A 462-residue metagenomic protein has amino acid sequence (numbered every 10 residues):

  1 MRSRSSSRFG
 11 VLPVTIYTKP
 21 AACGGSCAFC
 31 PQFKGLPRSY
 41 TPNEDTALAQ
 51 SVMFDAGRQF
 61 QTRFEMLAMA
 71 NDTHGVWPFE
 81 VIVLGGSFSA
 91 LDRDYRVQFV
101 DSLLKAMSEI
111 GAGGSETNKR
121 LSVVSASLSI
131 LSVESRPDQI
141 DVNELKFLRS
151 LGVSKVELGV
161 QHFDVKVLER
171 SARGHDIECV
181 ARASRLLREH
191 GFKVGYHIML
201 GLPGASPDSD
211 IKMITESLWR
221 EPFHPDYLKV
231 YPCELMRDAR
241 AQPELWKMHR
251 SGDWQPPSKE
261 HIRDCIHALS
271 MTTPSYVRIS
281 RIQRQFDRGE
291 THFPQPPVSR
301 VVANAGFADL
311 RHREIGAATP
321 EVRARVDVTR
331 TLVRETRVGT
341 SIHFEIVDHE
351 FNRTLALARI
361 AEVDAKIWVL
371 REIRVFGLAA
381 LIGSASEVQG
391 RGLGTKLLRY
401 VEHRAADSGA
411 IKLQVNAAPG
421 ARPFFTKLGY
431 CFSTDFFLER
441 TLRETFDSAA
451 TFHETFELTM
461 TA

Functional and structural regions predicted by a protein language model:
M1-S26, K34-Q59, M66, H74-G75 (+2 more regions): N-terminal [4Fe-4S]-dependent radical SAM core
Y40-T62, V81, G85-G195, M199-E260 (+2 more regions): Conserved non-cysteine loop/helix-boundary elements of the Radical SAM core domain that shape
P232-V277, R284-A318, S384, V388: Radical SAM enzyme [4Fe-4S]-AdoMet core and its adjacent flexible, acidic and glycine-rich loops/tails across
R334-L378: A conserved beta-strand-loop-helix scaffold within acyl/acetyltransferase catalytic domains
S386-H403: Conserved acetyl-CoA-binding loop-helix of GNAT-fold acetyltransferases
R404-A417: Conserved GNAT acetyl-CoA-binding A-motif
P419-F437: Conserved active-site alpha-helix within GNAT-family acetyltransferase domains
T434-A462: C-terminal "cap" of GNAT-fold acetyltransferases
